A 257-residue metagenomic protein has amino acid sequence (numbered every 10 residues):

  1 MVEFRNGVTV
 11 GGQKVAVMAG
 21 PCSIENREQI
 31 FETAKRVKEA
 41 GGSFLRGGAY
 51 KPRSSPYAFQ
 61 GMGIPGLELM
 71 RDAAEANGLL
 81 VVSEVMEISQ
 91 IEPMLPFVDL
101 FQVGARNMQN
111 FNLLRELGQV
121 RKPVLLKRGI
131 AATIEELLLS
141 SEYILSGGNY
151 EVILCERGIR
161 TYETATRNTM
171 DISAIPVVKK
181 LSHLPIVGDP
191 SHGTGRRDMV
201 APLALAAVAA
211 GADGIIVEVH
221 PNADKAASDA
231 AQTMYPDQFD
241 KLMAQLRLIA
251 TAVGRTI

Functional and structural regions predicted by a protein language model:
M1-M18, A244, T251-I257: N-terminal amphipathic alpha-helix/helix-capping segment at the start of soluble metabolic enzymes
V15-E32, P56-G61, L80-E84, G104-A105 (+2 more regions): Active-site mouth loops of central-metabolism enzymes
V15-P21, S43-G47, V81-S83, F101-V103 (+4 more regions): Hydrophobic faces of well-ordered beta-strands that scaffold small-molecule active sites in alpha/beta enzyme cores
G41, P93-Q102, G118-V124, L145-E151 (+2 more regions): Glycine-enriched alpha-helix->loop->beta-strand junction motifs that scaffold or abut catalytic
R46-P65, P221-A231: Glycine-rich, proline-tolerant flexible connector loops at the mouths of alpha/beta enzymes
P52-Q102, N110-L113: N-terminal active-site wall of soluble small-molecule enzyme domains
F59-S83, E116-P123, I172-V187, Q232-R255: Alpha-helix-loop-beta-strand connector modules within alpha/beta enzyme cores
N107-S173: Conserved anion-binding
